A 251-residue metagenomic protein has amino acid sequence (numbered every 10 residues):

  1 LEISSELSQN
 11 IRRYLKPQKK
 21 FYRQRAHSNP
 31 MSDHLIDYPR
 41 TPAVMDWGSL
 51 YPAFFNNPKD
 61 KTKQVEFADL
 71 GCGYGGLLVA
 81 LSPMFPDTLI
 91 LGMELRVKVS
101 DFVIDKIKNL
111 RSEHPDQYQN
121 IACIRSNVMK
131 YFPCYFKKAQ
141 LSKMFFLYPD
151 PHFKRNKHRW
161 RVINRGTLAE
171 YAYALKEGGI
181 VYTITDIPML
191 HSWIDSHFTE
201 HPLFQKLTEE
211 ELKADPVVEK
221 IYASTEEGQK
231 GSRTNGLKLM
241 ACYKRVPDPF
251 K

Functional and structural regions predicted by a protein language model:
L1-A68, G76-M84: S-adenosyl-L-methionine
G71: Conserved S-adenosyl-L-methionine
R96: Conserved SAM/SAH-binding beta-strand->alpha-helix loop
V103: Conserved SAM-binding loop
I107-K138: S-adenosyl-L-methionine
I163-E177: A short glycine-rich, Lys/Arg-flanked "PGG" loop and its adjoining helix->strand segment in the class I
G178-T185: Conserved beta-strand signature within the Rossmann-like core of class I S-adenosyl-L-methionine
S196, E200-K251: Class I S-adenosyl-L-methionine
